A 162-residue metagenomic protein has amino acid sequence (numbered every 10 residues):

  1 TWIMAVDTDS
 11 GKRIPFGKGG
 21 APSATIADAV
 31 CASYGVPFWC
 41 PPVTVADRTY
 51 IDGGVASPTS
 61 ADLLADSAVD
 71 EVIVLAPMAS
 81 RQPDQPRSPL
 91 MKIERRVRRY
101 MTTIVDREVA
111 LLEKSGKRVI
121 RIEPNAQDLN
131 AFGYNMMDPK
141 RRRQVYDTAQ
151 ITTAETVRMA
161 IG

Functional and structural regions predicted by a protein language model:
T1-G162: Patatin-like phospholipase
